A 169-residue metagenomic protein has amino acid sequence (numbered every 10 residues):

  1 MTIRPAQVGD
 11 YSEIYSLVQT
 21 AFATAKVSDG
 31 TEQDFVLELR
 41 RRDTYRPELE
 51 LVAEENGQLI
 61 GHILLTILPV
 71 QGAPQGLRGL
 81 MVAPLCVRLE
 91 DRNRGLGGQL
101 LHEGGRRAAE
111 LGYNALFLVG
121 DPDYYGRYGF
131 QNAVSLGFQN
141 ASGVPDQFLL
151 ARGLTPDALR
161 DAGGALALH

Functional and structural regions predicted by a protein language model:
T2-S16: A short beta-loop-alpha structural element at the N-terminal edge of CoA-dependent acyl/N-acetyltransferase catalytic
Y15, Q19-L64, P69: Active-site rim helix/loop that mediates acceptor-substrate recognition in acyltransferases
N56-G57, E90, G153-A158: Short loop segments at secondary-structure junctions
L65-T66, L100, G104, N132-L136: Short acidic (Asp/Glu) patches
L68-V82, R92: A conserved beta-turn-beta hairpin within the catalytic core of GNAT-like acetyltransferases that forms part
V82, V87, N93-R106, L118: Conserved acetyl-CoA-binding loop-helix of GNAT-fold acetyltransferases
E110-N114, V119-V144: Conserved active-site alpha-helix within GNAT-family acetyltransferase domains
Q139-H169: C-terminal "cap" of GNAT-fold acetyltransferases
